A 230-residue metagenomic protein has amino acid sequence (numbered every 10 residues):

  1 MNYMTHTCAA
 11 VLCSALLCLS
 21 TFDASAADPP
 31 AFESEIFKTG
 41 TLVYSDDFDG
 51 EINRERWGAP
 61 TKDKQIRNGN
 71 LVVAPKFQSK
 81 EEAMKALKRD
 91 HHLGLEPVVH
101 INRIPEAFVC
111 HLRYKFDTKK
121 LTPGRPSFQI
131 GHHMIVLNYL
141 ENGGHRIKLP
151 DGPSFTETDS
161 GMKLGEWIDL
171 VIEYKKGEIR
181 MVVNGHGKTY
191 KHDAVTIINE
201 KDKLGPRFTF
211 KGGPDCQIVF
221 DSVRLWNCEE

Functional and structural regions predicted by a protein language model:
A9-S20: Bacterial N-terminal signal peptides
D28-T61: Extracellular carbohydrate-recognition regions
E33-S34, E96-N102, T156-M162, T209-F210: Beta-strand-rich interaction surfaces with strong enrichment in secreted/lumenal proteins
F48, L112, E166-V183: Short tryptophan-centered beta-strand motifs in secreted/extracellular beta-sheet-rich domains of glycan-recognition
I52-A83: Extracellular glycan-recognition surfaces and repeat-rich motifs
Q78-I147: Secretory/extracellular carbohydrate-interaction modules and structurally similar beta-sandwich "look-alikes"
L149-D169: Short, aromatic/His-centered strand-loop micro-motif at the edge of beta-sheets
H192-D221: Flexible glycan-contacting loops in extracellular carbohydrate-active proteins
